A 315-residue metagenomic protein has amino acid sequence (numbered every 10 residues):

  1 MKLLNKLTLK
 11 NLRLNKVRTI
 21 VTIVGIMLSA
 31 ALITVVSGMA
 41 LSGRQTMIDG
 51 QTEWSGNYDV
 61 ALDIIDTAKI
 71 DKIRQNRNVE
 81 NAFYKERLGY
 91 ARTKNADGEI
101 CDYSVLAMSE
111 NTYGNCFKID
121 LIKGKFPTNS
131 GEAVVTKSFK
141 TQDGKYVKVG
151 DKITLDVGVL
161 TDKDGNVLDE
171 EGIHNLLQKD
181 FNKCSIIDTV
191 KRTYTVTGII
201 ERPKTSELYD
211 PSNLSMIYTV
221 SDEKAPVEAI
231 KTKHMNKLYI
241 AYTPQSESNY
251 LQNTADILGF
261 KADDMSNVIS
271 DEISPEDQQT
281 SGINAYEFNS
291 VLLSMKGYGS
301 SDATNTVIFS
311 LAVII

Functional and structural regions predicted by a protein language model:
M1-A31: N-terminal Sec/SRP start-transfer signal
L3-L7, G38, K191: Charged, alpha-helix-enriched surfaces in structured cytosolic catalytic cores of large nucleotide-utilizing machines
T8, L12, A31, V35 (+2 more regions): Juxtamembrane interface helices immediately C-terminal to a transmembrane segment
L14, R18, N213, N305-I308: Low-complexity, compositionally biased segments
V21, I33, S37-L41, T306-I315: A hydrophobic alpha-helix feature that marks transmembrane segments and, especially, their cytosolic C-terminal ends
T22, I26-S29, I122, V134-F139 (+1 more regions): Hydrophobic alpha-helical transmembrane segments of multi-pass small-molecule transporters/permeases
L41-K296: Basic-flanked hydrophobic alpha-helices used for secretion and membrane insertion
I283-I315: Hydrophobic alpha-helical bundles that form the membrane domains of multi-pass transporters
